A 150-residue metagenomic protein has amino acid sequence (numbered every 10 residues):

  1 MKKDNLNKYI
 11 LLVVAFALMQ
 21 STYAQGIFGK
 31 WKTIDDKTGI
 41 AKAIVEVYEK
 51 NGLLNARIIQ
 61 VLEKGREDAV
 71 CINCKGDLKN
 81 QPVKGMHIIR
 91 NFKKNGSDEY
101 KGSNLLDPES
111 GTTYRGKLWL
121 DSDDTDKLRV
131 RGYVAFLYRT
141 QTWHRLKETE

Functional and structural regions predicted by a protein language model:
K2-L11: Bacterial N-terminal signal peptides that target proteins for export
F16-A24: Sec/Tat signal peptide C-region and signal peptidase I cleavage site
A24-K32: Cleaved targeting-peptide boundary
K32, N55, Y100-G102, K127-R129 (+1 more regions): General beta-strand recognition
D35, I40-E109, T113-Y114: Central antiparallel beta-sheet cores of small beta-barrel/beta-sandwich binding domains
D36-T38, P108, W119-D121, Y133-A135: Short polar/acidic secondary-structure junctions
C74-N80, L128-A135: Short aromatic-glycine motifs in intrinsically disordered, low-complexity regions
T125, Y133-E150: Edge beta-strand at a domain terminus
